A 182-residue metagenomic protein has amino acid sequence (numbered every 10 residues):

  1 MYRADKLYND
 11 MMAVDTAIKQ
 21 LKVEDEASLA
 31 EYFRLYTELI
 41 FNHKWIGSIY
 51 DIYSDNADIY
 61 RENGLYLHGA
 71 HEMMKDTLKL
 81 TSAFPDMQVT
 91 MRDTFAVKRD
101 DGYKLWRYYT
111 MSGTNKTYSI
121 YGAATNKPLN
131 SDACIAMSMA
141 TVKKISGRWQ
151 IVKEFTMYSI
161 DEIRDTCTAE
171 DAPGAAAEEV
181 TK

Functional and structural regions predicted by a protein language model:
M1-G47, D51, D55, V180-T181: Short, low-complexity N-terminal intrinsically disordered segments enriched in polar/charged residues
M1-K19, Q150-K182: Low-complexity, intrinsically disordered terminal/linker segments enriched in charged and Gly/Pro repeats
L7, V14, V89, L105-R107 (+1 more regions): Hydrophobic residues positioned within well-ordered beta-strands of beta-sheet architectures
W45-Y108, G113-T114: A solvent-exposed, acidic/Ser-Thr-rich amphipathic alpha-helical stretch
H68-G69, K116, I160-R164: Short catalytic/ligand-binding loop motif for oxyanion handling, primarily in non-cytosolic enzymes, centered on
T77, M91-V97, I135-K143, T156: Hydrophobic/aromatic beta-strand elements that line small-molecule binding cavities or substrate pockets in beta-rich
D100-Y103, K144-Q150: Short, solvent-exposed loop/turn segments that connect beta-strands within catalytic domains and beta-strand-rich
Y108-S146: Exposed beta-sheet edge and beta->alpha loop/turn motif
